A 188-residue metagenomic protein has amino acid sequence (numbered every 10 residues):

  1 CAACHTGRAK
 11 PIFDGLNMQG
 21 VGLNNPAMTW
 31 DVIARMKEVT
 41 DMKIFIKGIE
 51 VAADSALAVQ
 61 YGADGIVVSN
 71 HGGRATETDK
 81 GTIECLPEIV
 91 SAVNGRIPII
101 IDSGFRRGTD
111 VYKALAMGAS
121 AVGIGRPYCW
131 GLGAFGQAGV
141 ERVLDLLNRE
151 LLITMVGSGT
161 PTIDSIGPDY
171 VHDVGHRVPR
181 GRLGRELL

Functional and structural regions predicted by a protein language model:
C1, F135-G136: Short, solvent-exposed helix-helix connector turns and helix-capping sites enriched in acidic/polar residues
C1-I101, T109-W130, H176-V178: Alpha/beta enzyme core
Y128, G136-L188: C-terminal extensions of enzymes
